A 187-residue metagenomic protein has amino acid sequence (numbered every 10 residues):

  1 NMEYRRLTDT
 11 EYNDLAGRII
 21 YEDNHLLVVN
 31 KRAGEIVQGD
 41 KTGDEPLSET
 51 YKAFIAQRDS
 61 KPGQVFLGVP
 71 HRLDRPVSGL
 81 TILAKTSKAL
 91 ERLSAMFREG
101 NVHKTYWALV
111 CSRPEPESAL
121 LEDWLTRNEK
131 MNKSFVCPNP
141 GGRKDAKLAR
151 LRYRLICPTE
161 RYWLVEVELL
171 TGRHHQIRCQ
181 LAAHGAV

Functional and structural regions predicted by a protein language model:
N1-V187: RNA pseudouridine synthases
